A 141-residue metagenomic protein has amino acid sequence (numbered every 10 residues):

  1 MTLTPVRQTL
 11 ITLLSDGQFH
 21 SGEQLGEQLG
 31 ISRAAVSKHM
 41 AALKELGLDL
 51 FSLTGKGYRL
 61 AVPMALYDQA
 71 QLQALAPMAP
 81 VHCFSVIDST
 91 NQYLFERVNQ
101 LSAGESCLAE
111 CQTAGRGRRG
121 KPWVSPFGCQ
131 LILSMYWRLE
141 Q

Functional and structural regions predicted by a protein language model:
T2-Q141: N-terminal lobe of the biotin/lipoate ligase/transferase fold
